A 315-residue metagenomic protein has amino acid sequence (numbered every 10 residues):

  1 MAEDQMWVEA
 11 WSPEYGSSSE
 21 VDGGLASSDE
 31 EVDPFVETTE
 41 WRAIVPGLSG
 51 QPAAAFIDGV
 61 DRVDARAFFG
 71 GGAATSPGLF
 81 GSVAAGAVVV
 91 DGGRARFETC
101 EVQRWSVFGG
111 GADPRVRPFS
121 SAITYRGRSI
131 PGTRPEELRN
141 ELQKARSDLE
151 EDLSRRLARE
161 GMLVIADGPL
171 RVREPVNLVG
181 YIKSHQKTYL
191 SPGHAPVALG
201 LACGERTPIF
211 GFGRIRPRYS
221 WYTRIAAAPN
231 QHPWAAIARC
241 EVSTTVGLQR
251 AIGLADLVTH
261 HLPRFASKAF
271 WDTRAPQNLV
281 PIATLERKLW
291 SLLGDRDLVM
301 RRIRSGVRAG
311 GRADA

Functional and structural regions predicted by a protein language model:
M1-L48, P52, R66-F69, R94-A315: Long, contiguous domain-sized segments
A55-I57: Short hydrophobic beta-strand that contains or immediately precedes a catalytic carboxylate
V60-A65: Short acidic, Gly/Ser-rich segments with clustered Asp/Glu that frequently serve as metal-coordination loops in enzyme
F69-P77: Covalent nucleotidyltransferase core used to form phosphodiester bonds in nucleic acids
V83-A87: Short beta-strand scaffold segments in enzyme catalytic cores
